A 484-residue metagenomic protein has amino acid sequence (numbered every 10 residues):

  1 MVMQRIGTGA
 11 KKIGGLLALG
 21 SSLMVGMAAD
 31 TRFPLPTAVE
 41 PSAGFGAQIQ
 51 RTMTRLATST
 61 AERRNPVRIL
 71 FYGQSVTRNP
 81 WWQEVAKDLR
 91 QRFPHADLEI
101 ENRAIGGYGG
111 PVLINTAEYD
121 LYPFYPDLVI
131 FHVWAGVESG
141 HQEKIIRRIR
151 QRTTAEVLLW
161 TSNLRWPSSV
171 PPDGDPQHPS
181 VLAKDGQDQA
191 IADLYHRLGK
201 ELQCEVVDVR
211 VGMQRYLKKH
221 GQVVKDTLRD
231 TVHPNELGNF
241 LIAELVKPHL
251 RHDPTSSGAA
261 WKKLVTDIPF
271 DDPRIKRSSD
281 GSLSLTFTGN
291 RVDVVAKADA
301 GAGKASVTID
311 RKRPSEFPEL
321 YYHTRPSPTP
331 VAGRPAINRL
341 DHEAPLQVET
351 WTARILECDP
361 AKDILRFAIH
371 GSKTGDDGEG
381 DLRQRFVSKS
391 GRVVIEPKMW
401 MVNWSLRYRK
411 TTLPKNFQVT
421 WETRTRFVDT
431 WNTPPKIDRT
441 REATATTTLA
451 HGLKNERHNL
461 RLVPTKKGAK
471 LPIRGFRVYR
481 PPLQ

Functional and structural regions predicted by a protein language model:
M1-Y72, V76-Q83, K87-L98, Y122-Y125 (+5 more regions): N-terminal secretory targeting modules
P34, P41-G44, N115, S168-A260: Catalytic His-Asp segment of secreted/periplasmic serine-dependent ester chemistry enzymes
A47, I105-G110, A135-G136, A183-K184 (+1 more regions): Short, flexible loop segments at the rims of nucleotide/cofactor-binding pockets, characterized by
R68-Y72, P94-F124, V129-F131, G136-P167: Internal alpha/beta domain cores that form substrate/cofactor-binding pockets in large enzymes and binding proteins
W81-E84, L113-I114, H141-E143, S169-P172 (+2 more regions): Short, solvent-exposed loop/turn and secondary-structure capping segments
K87, K144-Q151, A190-R197: Alpha-helical scaffolding segments of alpha/beta enzyme cores, especially the outer helices of TIM-barrel or partial
F93, I149-R150, L198-G199, F386-V387: A generic structural signal for well-ordered alpha-helical segments
H132, R210, Y479: Conserved residues at the C-terminal ends of beta-strands
